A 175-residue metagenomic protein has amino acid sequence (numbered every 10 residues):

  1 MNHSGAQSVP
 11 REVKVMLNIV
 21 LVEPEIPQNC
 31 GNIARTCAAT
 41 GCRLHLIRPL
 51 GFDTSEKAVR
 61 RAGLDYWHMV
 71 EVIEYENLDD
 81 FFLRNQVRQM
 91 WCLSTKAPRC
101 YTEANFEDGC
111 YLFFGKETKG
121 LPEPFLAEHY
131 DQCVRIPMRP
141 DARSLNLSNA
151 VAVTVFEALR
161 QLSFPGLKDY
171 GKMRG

Functional and structural regions predicted by a protein language model:
M1-G175: Post-transcriptional modification and biogenesis factors for structured RNAs of the translation apparatus
